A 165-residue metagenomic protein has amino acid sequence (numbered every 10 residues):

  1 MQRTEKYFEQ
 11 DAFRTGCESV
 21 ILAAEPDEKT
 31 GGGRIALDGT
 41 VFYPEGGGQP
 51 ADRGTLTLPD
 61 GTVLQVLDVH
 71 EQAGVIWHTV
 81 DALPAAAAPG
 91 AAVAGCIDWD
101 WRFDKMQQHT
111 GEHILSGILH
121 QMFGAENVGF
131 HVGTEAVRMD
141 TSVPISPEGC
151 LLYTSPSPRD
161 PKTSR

Functional and structural regions predicted by a protein language model:
M1-S155: A glycine- and charged-residue-rich anion-binding loop/surface
Y153-R165: Single conserved hydrophobic/aromatic residue that forms the stacking wall/gate of nucleotide- or nucleobase-binding
